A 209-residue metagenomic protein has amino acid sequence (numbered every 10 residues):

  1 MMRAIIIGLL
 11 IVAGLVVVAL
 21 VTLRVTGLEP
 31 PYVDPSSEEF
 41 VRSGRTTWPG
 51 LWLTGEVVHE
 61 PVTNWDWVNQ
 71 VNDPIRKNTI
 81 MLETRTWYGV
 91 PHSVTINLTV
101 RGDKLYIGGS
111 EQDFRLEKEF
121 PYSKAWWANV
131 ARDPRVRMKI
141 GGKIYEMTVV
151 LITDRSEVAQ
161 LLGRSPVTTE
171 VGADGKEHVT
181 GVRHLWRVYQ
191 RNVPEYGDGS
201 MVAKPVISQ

Functional and structural regions predicted by a protein language model:
M1-A4: Positively charged n-region of N-terminal signal peptides that target proteins for export
I6-R24: Hydrophobic membrane-insertion alpha-helices, especially the h-region of bacterial N-terminal signal peptides
L23, D103, R135: Residue-level marker of positions within ordered structural domains that often coincide with functionally constrained
L28-P91: Short, conserved active-site entrance elements at the starts or edges of catalytic domains
E38-V57, Q112-Q209: Short, structured beta-strand-loop surface elements
E60-D73, I96-E111, K204-V206: Charged, low-complexity, helix/coiled-coil-prone segments
I75, G89-H92, N129-A131, G181: Short solvent-exposed loop/turn micro-motifs enriched in small/polar/acidic residues
K77-E119: Short beta-strand segments
